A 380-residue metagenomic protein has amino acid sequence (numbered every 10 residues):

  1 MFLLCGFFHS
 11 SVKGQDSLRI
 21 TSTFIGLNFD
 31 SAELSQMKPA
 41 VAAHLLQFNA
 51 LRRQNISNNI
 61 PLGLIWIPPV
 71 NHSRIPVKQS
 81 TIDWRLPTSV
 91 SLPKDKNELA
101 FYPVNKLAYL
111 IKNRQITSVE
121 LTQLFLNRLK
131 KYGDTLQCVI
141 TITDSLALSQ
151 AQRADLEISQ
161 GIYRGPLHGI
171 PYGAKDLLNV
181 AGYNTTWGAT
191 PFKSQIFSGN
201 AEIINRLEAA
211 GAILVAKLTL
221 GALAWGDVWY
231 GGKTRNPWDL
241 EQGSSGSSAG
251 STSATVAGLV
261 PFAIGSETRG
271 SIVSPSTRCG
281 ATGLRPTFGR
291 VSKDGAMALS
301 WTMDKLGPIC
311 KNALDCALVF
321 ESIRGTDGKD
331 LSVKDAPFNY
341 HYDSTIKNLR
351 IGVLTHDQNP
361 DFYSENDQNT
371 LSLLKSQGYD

Functional and structural regions predicted by a protein language model:
M1-S17: Bacterial Sec-dependent N-terminal signal peptides
V12-N28: Short N-terminal segments immediately surrounding and downstream of signal-peptide cleavage
T23-A43: N-terminal targeting signals for Sec/Tat export/insertion, comprising classic cleavable signal peptides
I25, F125, A147, C316 (+1 more regions): Residue-level signal for inorganic ion chemistry
M37, V41-R269: Gly/Ser-rich catalytic/binding loops embedded in alpha/beta enzyme cores
T88, R285-T370: A short helix-breaking turn/cap at a secondary-structure junction
Q115, E120-L126, Q152, Y340 (+1 more regions): Acyltransferase
